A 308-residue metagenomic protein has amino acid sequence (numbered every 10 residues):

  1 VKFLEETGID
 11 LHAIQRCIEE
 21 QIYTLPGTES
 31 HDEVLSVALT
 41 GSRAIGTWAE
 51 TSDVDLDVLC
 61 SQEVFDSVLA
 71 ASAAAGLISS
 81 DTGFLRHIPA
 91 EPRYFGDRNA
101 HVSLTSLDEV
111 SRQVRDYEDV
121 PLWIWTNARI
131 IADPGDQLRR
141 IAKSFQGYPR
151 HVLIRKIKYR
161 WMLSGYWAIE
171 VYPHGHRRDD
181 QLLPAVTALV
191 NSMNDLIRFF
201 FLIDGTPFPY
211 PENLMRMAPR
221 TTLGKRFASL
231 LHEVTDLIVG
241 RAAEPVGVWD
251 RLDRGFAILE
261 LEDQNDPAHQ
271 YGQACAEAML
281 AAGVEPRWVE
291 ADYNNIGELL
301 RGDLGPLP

Functional and structural regions predicted by a protein language model:
K2-D10, I78-Q181, G297-P308: Conserved NTP/Mg2+-binding pocket subregion across the NTase superfamily
K2-D32, T40-T51, D57-Y117: Metal-dependent nucleotidyltransferase catalytic core
H31, G41, I45, D57 (+7 more regions): Generic hydrophobic/packing signal
S52, A71, V114-E118, Q137 (+3 more regions): Surface-exposed beta-strand edges and their flanking turn/coil or helix-capping segments
V54, V64-F65, E118-V120, L202-D204 (+1 more regions): Short, charged/polar low-complexity linear motifs in solvent-exposed/disordered segments
F145-P308: Conserved nucleotidyltransferase catalytic core and NTase-mimicking acidic/glycine-rich helix/loop elements in nucleic
